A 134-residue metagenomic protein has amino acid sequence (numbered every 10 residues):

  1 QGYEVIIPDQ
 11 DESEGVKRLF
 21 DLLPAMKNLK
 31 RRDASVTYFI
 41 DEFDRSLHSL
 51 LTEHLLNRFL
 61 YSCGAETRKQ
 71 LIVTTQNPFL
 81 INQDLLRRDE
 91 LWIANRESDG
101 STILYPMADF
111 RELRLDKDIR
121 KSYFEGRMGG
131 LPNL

Functional and structural regions predicted by a protein language model:
Q1-K27, S35-T37, F43-S49: Conserved ABC ATPase signature
L22-L23, D41, T74, A94: Generic beta-strand/beta-sheet core signal
M26-K30, F59: Structural motif corresponding to the C-terminal cap of alpha-helices
L29-R32, G64: Phosphate-binding P-loop
D33-A34, I40, G129-L134: A short, charged
D41-D44, L55-N57: Short acidic/polar alpha-helix capping motifs at helix-coil junctions
E53-L134: C-terminal lobe/lid and adjacent interdomain/linker elements of RecA-like ASCE P-loop ATPase modules
